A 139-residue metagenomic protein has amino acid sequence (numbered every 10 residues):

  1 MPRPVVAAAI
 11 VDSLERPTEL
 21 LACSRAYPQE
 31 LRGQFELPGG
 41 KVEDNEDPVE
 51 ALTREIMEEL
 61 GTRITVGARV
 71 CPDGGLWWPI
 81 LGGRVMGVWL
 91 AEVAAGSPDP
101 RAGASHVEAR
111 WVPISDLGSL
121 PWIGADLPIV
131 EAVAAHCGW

Functional and structural regions predicted by a protein language model:
M1-L21, P72: Conserved N-terminal beta-strand and adjoining loop/helix that marks the start of the Nudix/MutT-like hydrolase domain
R3-P4, R63, A68, D73-D99 (+2 more regions): Active-site-adjacent beta-strand/loop module that shapes the phosphate/pyrophosphate-binding cleft
V11-R16, P28-Q29, E43-D44, A91-P98: Short, charged/polar surface micro-motifs in flexible loops or helix N-caps
P17-E58, T62: Conserved Nudix-box catalytic region and its N-terminal flanking loop in Nudix hydrolases and closely related
Q29-R32, G39-D47, I80, P100 (+2 more regions): Residues at secondary-structure transition points
G40, R54-E55, G67, V112-S115 (+1 more regions): Structural detector for helix-capping/boundary residues
L90, P100-V133: NUDIX/MutT-family hydrolases
A134-W139: Generic C-terminal helix-cap and adjacent flexible tail
